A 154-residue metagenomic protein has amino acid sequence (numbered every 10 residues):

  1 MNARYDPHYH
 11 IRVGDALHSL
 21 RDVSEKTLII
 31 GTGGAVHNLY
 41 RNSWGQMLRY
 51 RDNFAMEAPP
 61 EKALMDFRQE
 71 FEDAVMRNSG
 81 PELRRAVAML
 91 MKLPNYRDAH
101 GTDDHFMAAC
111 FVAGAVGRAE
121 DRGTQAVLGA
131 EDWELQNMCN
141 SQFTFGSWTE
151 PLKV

Functional and structural regions predicted by a protein language model:
M1-E57: Active-site beta-strand/loop microenvironment that shapes enzyme catalytic pockets
M1-Y9, Q46-V154: Flexible, D/E/H-enriched segments
